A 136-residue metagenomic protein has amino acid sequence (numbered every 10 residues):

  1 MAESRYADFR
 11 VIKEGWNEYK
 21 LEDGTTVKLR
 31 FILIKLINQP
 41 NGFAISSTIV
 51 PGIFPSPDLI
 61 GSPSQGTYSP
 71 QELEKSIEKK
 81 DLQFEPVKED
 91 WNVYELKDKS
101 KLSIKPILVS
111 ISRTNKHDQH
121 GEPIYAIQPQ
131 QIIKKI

Functional and structural regions predicted by a protein language model:
M1-E22, I32-L36, E74-K97, I107-S112: Short acidic, Pro/Gly- and aromatic-enriched capping/linker segments at domain boundaries
T26-V27, K101-L102: Short, isolated positions in well-ordered beta-strands
L29-L59, K105-I136: Short, surface-exposed, low-complexity cationic segments
P57-Q83: Surface-exposed beta-loop interaction hotspot
